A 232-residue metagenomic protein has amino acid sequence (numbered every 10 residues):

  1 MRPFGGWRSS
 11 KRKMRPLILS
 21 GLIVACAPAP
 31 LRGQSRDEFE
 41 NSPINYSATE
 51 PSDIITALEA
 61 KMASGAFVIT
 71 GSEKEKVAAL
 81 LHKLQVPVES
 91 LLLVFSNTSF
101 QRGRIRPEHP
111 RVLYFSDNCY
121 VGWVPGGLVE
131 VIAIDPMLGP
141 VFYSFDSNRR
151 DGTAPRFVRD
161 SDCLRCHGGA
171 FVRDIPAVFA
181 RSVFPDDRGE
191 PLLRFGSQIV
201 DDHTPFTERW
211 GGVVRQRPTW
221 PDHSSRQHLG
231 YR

Functional and structural regions predicted by a protein language model:
M1-M14: N-terminal secretory signal peptides that target proteins for export/translocation
L17-A27: Bacterial N-terminal signal peptides
S20, L81, D201-H203: Generic recognition of flexible, low-complexity loop/linker segments
A29-G33: Sec/Tat signal peptide C-region and signal peptidase I cleavage site
Q34, F115, V121-R232: Sequence context surrounding c-type heme c attachment/ligation sites in exported
Q34-Q101, P110-L113, E130, G212: Conserved small-residue
Q101-W123: N-terminal low-complexity, intrinsically disordered segments
